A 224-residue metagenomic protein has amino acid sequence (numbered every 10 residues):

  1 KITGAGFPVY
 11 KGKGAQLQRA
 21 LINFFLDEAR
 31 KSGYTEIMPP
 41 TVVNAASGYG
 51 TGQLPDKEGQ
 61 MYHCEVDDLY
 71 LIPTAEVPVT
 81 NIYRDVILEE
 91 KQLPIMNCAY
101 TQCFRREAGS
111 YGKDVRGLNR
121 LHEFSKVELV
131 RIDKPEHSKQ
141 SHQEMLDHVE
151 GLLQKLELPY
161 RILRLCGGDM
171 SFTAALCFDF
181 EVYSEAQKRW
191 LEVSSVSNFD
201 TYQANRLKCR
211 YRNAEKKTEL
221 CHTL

Functional and structural regions predicted by a protein language model:
K1-L224: TRNA-recognition modules of translation machinery and tRNA-sensing kinases, especially anticodon-binding
